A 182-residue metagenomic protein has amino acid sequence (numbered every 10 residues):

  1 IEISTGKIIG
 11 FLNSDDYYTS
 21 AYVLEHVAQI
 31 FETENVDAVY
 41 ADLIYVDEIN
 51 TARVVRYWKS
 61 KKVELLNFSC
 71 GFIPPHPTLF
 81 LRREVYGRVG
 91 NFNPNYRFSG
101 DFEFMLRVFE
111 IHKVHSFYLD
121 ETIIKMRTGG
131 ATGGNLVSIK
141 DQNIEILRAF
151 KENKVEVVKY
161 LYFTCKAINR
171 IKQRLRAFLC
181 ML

Functional and structural regions predicted by a protein language model:
I1-S138: Nucleotide-sugar donor-binding/catalytic module of glycosyltransferases that assemble extracellular/cell-envelope
E25-A28, N143-L147, C165: Generic alpha-helical structural signal
W58, G134-K140, Q173-L182: Short, charged low-complexity intrinsically disordered segments located at boundaries of structured domains
S60, F104, M126, I146 (+2 more regions): A broad, low-amplitude sensor of folded, mature protein cores
P77, G100, Q142, Y160-A167: Short, conserved alpha-helical segments within structured domains
E121, G134-Y160: Catalytic core of nucleotide-sugar-dependent glycosyltransferases
K151-L182: Membrane-proximal basic amphipathic "stem/tether" segments
